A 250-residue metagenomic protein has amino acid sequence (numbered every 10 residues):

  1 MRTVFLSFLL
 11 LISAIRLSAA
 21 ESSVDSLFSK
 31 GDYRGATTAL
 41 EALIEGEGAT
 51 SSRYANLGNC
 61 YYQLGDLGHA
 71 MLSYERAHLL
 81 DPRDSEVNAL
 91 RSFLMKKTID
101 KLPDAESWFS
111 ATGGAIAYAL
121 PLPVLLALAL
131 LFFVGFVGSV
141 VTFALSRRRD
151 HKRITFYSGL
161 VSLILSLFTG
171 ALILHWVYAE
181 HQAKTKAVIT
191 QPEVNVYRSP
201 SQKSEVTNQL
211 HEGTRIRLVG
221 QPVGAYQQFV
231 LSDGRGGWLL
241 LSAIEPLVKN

Functional and structural regions predicted by a protein language model:
E106-L145: Membrane-embedded alpha-helical segments of integral membrane proteins
K152-V177: Internal/C-terminal transmembrane anchor helices
S204-L241: SH3/SH3-like beta-barrel superfamily modules
